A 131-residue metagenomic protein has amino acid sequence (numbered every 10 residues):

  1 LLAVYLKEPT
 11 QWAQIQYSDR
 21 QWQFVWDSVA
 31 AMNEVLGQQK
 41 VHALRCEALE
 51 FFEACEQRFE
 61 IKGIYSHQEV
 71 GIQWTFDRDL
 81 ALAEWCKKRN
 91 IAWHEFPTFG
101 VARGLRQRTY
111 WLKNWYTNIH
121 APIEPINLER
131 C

Functional and structural regions predicted by a protein language model:
L1-C131: Active-site "lid/cap" and pocket-lining segments within catalytic core domains
